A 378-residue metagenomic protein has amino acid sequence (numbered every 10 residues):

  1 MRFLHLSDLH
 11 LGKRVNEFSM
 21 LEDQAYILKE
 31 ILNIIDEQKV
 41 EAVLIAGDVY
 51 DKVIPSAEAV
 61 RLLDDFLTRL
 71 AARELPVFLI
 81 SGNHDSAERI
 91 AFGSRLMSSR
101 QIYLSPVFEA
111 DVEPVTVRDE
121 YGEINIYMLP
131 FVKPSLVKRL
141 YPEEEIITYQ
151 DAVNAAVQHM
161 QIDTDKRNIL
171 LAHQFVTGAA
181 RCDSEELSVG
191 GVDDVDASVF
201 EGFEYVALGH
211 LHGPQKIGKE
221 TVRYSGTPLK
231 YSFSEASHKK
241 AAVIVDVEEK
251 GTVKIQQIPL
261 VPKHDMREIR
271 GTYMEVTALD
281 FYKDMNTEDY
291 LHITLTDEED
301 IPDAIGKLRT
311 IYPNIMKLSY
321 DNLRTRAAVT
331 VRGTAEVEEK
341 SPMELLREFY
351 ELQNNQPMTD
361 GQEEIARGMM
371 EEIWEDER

Functional and structural regions predicted by a protein language model:
M1-T68, A72, G361-E372, D376-E377: N-terminal active-site segment of His-dependent metallophosphoesterases
L4, N125-Y127, A241-V243: Conserved beta-strand elements of the Class I
D8, L28, D48, L63 (+7 more regions): Divalent metal-coordination and catalytic microenvironments
E37, A42, V247-R378: Accessory, non-catalytic peripheral segments of nucleic-acid enzymes
P55, H84-G218: His/Asp/Glu-rich metal-coordinating catalytic cores of metallo-dependent phosphodiesterases/hydrolases acting on
L62-E74, D194-F203: Catalytic-core regions built around general acid/base machinery
A72-V77, K166: A short helix->loop->beta-strand "cap" motif at the edges of active sites that frequently abuts
A197, E204-P262: A conserved active-site cap/scaffold subdomain adjacent to cofactor or substrate pockets
